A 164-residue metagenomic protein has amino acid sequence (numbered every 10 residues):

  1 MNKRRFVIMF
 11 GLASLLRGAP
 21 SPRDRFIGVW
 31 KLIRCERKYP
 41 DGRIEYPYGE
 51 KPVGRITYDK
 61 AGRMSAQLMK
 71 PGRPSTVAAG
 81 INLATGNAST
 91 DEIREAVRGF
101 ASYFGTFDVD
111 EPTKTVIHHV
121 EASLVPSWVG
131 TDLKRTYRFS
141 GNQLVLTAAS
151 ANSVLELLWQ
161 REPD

Functional and structural regions predicted by a protein language model:
N2-I8: N-terminal export leaders
I8-L12, G18-D164: Lipid interaction determinants
